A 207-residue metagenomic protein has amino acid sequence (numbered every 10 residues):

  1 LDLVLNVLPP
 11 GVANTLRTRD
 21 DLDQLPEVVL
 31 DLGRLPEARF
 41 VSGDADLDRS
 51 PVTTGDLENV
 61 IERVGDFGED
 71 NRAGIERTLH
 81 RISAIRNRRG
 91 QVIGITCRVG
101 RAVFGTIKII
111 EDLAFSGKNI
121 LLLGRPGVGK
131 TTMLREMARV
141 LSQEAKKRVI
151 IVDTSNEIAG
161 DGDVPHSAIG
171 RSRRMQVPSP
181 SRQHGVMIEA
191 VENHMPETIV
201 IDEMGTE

Functional and structural regions predicted by a protein language model:
L1-T78: N-terminal accessory targeting/assembly segments
V28, I82, D153: Residue-level signature of catalytic and energy-coupling elements of molecular machines, predominantly ATP/GTP-dependent
G33, R125-G127, T154-E157, S179-R182 (+1 more regions): Short, ordered loop/turn segments at secondary-structure junctions
L35, T78, N87-R89, A102-V103 (+2 more regions): Conserved nucleotide-binding/hydrolysis micro-motifs of P-loop NTPases
D48, E58-I120, G162: P-loop NTP-binding catalytic core
V99, I110-E157: P-loop NTPase nucleotide-binding module
S142-E192: P-loop NTPase switch/communication element
A190-M204: Proline-aspartate-enriched helix->loop->beta-strand connector
